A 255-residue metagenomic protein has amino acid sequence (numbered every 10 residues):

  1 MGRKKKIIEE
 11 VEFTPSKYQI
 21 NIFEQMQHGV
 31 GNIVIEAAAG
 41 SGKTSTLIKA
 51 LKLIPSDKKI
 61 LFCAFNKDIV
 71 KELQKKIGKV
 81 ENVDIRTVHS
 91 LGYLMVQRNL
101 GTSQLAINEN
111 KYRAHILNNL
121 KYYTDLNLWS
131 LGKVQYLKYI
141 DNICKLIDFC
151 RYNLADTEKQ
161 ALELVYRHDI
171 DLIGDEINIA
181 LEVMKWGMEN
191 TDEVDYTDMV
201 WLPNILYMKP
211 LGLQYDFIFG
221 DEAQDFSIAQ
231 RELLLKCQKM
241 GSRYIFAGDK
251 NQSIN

Functional and structural regions predicted by a protein language model:
G2-E24, N32-I35, T46, L126-F219 (+2 more regions): Accessory N-terminal region flanking or inserted into the helicase ATPase core in nucleic-acid motor proteins
G2-S103: P-loop NTPase Walker
E36-L47, D57, F65-D68, R86 (+2 more regions): Conserved helicase motor core of SF1/SF2 NTP-dependent helicases
L53-I54, K76, R98-N99, N119 (+4 more regions): Active-site catalytic microenvironments for nucleophilic, acid-base chemistry
G92, T102-S130, G241-S253: Conserved phosphoryl-transfer catalytic core
G92-M95, P203, S227, I254-N255: Activation segment
